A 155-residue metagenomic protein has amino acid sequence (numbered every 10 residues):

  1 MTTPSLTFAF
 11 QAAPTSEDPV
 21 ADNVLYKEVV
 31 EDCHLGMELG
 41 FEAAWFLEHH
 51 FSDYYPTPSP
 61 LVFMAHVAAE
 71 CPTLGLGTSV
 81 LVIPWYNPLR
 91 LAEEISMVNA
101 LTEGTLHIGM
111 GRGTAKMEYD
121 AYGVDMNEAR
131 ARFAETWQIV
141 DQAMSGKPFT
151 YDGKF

Functional and structural regions predicted by a protein language model:
M1-L76: N-terminal beta1-alpha1-beta2 module of alpha/beta enzyme domains
T2-P4, N87-F155: Internal, glycine-rich beta/alpha segment that forms the wall or movable "lid" of small-molecule/cofactor binding
Q11-A13, H49, L81-I83, G111-A115: Active-site beta-loop-alpha junctions enriched in small/polar residues
P19, Y26, L81, G123-M126: Active-site oxyanion-binding pockets that recognize sulfate/phosphate
F46, L76-T78, M110, Y151: Hydrophobic residues in well-ordered beta-strands that form the structural core
S52-Y55, L81-Y86, D125-M126: Glycine-rich "substrate-gating" loop/helix at the edge of Rossmann-like oxidoreductase active sites
E70-S79, T105-H107, T136-W137: Short, basic, helix/turn surface patches
